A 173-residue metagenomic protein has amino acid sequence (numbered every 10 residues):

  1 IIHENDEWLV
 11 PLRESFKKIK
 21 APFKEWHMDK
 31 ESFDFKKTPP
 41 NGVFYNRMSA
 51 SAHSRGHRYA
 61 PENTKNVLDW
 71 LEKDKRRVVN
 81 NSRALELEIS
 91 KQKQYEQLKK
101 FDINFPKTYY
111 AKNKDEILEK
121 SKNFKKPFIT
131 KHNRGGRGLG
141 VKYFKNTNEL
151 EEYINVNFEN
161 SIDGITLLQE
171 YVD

Functional and structural regions predicted by a protein language model:
H3, I89, K112, F144-K145: Conserved residues at beta->alpha junctions
E4, S49, N113, N133 (+1 more regions): Flexible loop residues that form catalytic and substrate-binding hotspots at small-molecule/glycan-binding clefts
E4-K107: Conserved N-proximal alpha/beta basic substrate-recognition cap immediately N-terminal to, or forming the N-lobe
H27, N80, Y110-K112, K145 (+1 more regions): Short loop/edge segments at beta-strand edges and connector loops that shape dinucleotide/nucleotide cofactor-binding
K30-D34, E116-E119, E149: Short acidic active-site motifs
V43-R47, I129, L167: Structural motif
K93-G138, Y143: Hydrophobic alpha-helical segments and helix pairs
L139-D173: Phosphate-binding site of ATP-dependent enzymes
